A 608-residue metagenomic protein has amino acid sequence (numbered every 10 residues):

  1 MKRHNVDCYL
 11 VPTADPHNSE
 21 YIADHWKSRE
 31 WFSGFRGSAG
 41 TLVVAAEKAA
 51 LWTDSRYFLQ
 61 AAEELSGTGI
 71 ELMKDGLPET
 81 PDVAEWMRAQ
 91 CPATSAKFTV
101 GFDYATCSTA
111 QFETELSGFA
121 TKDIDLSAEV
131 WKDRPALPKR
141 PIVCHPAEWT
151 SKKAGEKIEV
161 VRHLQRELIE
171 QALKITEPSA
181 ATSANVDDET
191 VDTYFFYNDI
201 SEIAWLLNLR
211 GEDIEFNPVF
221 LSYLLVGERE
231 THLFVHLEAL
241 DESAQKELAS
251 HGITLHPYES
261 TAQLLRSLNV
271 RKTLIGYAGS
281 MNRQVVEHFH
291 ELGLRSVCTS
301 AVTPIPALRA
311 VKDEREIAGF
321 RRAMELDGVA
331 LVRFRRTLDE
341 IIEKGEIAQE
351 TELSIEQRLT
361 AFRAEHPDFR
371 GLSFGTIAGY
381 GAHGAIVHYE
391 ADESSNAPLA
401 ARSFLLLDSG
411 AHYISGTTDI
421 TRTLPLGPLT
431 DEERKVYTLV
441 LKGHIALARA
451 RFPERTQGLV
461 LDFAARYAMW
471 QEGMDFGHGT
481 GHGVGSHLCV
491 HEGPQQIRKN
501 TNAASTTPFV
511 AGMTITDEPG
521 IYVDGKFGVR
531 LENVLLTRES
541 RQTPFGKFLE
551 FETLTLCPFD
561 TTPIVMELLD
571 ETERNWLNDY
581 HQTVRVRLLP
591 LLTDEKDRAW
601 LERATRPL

Functional and structural regions predicted by a protein language model:
M1-L608: Active-site neighborhoods and metal-handling regions in enzymes and metal-associated proteins
